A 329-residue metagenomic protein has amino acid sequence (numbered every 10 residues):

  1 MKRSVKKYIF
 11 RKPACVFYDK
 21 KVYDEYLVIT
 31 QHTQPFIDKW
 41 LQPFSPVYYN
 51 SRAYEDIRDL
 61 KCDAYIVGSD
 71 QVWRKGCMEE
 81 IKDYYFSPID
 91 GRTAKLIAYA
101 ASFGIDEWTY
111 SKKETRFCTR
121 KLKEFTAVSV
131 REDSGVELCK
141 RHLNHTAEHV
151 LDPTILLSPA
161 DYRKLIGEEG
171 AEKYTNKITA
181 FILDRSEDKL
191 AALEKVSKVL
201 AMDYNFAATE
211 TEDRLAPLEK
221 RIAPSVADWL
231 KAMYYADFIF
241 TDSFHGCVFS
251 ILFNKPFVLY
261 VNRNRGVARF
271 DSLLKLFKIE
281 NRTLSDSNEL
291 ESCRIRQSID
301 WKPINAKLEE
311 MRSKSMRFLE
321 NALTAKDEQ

Functional and structural regions predicted by a protein language model:
M1-R120, A325: Aromatic- and Gly/Pro-rich donor/ligand-binding loops that form nucleotide- or phosphate-bearing donor binding pockets
V47-C62, W73-E79, A100-N176, I182-L183: A nucleotide-sugar donor-handling region in carbohydrate enzymes
V67, V130, F240-T241: Short beta-strand scaffold positions
K95, K173-T179, M202-D203: Charged active-site motifs of nucleotide-sugar-dependent glycosyltransferases
A98-I105, V136-C139, I182-D184, D188-S225 (+1 more regions): Catalytic donor nucleotide-activated moiety binding site of glycosyltransferases and closely related
A147-I155, P159, T209-E210, R214-F240: Donor nucleotide-activated moiety binding/catalytic core segment of transferases that use nucleotide-activated donors
A232-S272: A donor-sugar binding/catalytic signature common to diverse glycosyltransferases and related nucleotide-sugar
K275-Q329: Leloir-type glycosyltransferase catalytic cores
